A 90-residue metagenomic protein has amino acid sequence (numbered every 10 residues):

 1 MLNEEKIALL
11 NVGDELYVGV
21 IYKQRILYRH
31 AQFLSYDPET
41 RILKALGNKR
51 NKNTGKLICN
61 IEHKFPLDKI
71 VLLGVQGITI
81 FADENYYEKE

Functional and structural regions predicted by a protein language model:
M1-H30, L34-S35, E39-T40, K49-E90: Short glycine-rich, low-complexity segments
L43-A45: Short hydrophobic/aromatic-rich beta-strand segments that constitute the beta-sheet cores of beta-sandwich/beta-barrel
